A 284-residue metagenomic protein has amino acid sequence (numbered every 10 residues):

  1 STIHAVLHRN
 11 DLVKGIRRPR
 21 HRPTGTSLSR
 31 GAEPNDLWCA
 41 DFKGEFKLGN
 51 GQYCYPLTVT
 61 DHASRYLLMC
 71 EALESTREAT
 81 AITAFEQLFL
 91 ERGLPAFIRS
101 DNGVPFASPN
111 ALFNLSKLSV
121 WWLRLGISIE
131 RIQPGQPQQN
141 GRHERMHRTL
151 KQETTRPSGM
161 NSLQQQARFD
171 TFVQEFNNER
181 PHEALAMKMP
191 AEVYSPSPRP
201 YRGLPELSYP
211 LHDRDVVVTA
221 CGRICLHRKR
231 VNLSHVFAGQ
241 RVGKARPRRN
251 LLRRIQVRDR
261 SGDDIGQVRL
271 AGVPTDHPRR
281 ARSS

Functional and structural regions predicted by a protein language model:
S1-C39, E45, F113-S116, M189-R199: Basic, flexible linker segments flanking DNA-binding modules in nucleic acid-interacting mobile-element proteins
H4, H147, H182: Histidine-centered active-site/metal-ligand motif
L7, V13, A32-T58, H62-E175 (+2 more regions): RNase H-like DDE/DDD metal-dependent nuclease/strand-transfer catalytic core used by mobile genetic elements
L12-R18, R156-G159, N178-L185: Charged, solvent-exposed alpha-helical segments that act as regulatory interaction surfaces
R30-A32, G51, L90-R92, W121 (+4 more regions): A generic structural signal for short, solvent-exposed coil/turn residues that cap or connect secondary-structure
V173, N177-S284: C-terminal, beta-rich DNA-binding module of retroviral/retroelements integrases
